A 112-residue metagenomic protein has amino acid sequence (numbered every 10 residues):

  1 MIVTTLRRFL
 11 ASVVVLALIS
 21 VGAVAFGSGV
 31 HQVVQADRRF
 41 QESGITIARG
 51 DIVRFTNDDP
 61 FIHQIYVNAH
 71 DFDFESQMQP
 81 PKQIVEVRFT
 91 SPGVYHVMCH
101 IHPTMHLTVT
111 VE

Functional and structural regions predicted by a protein language model:
I2-R7, L16-L18, G22-E112: Extracytoplasmic copper-binding redox domains, predominantly the cupredoxin/blue-copper superfamily
